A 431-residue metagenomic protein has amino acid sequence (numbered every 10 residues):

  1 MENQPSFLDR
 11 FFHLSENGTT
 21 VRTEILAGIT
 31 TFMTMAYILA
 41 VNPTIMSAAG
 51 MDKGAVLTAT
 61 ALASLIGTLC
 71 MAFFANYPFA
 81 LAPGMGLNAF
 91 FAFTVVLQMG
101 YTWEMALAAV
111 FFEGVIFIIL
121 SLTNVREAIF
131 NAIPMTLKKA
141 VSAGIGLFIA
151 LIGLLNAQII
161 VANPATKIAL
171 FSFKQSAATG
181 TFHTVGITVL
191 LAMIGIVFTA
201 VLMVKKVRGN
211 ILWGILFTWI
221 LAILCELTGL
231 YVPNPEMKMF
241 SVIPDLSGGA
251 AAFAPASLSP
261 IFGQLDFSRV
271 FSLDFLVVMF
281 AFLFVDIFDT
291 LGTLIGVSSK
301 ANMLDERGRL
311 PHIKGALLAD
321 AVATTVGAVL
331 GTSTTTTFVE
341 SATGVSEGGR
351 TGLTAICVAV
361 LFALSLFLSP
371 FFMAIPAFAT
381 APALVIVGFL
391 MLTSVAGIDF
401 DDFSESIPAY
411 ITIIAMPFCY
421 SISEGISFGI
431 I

Functional and structural regions predicted by a protein language model:
E2-A55, F171-A177, I215-K314: Helix-loop-helix hairpins and the membrane-proximal interhelical loops of multi-pass alpha-helical transport proteins
N3-N42, A63, G84-F93, L97-I145 (+1 more regions): Helix-loop-helix junctions within the multi-pass membrane cores of secondary transporters/permeases
I25, I45, I129, G209 (+3 more regions): Residue-level signature of catalytic and energy-coupling elements of molecular machines, predominantly ATP/GTP-dependent
I29-A36, I66-L69, F73, A150 (+4 more regions): Hydrophobic/aromatic residues within the transmembrane alpha-helices of Major Facilitator Superfamily
G50-L69: Loop-to-helix transition at the N-terminal end of transmembrane alpha-helices
S64-M85, I116: Juxtamembrane transmembrane-helix boundary signature
M99-I220, I356-I431: Membrane-embedded alpha-helical modules
